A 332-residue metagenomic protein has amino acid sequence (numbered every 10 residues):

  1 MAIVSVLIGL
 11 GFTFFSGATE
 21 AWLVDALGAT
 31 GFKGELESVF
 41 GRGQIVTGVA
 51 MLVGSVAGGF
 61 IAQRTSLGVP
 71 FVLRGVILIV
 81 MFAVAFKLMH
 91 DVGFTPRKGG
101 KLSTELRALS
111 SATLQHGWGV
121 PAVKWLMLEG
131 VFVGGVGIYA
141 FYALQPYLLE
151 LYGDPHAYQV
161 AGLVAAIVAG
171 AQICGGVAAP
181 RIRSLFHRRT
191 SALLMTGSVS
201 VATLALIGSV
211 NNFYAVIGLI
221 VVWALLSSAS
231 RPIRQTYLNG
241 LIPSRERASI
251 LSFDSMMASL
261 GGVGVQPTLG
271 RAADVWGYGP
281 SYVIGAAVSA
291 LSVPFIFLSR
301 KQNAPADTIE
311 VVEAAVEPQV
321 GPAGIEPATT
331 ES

Functional and structural regions predicted by a protein language model:
M1-I3, S198-N211, F297: C-terminal ends and interior cores of transmembrane alpha-helices in multi-pass membrane transporters/permeases
M1-Q63, R74-M81, F86-H90, W125-P146 (+3 more regions): Substrate-agnostic recognition of the 12-TM MFS/MFS-like secondary transporter fold
A26-A29, T104, S299-S332: Intrinsic disorder in cytosolic terminal tails and internal cytosolic loops of multi-pass membrane transporters
F60-V76, D154-G162, G270-S289: A membrane-interface helix-boundary motif in multi-pass transporters
L67, R74-K101, F297-I309: Helix-loop junctions on the cytosolic side of multi-pass membrane transporters, especially the intracellular loop
G75, S191-A205, V283-A286: Structural signature of the two symmetry-related core transmembrane helices
H90-L128, E313-E317: Juxtamembrane intracellular "pre-TM" segments in multi-pass secondary transporters
Y142-Q159: Short amphipathic helix-loop junctions that connect adjacent transmembrane helices in Major Facilitator Superfamily/SLC
